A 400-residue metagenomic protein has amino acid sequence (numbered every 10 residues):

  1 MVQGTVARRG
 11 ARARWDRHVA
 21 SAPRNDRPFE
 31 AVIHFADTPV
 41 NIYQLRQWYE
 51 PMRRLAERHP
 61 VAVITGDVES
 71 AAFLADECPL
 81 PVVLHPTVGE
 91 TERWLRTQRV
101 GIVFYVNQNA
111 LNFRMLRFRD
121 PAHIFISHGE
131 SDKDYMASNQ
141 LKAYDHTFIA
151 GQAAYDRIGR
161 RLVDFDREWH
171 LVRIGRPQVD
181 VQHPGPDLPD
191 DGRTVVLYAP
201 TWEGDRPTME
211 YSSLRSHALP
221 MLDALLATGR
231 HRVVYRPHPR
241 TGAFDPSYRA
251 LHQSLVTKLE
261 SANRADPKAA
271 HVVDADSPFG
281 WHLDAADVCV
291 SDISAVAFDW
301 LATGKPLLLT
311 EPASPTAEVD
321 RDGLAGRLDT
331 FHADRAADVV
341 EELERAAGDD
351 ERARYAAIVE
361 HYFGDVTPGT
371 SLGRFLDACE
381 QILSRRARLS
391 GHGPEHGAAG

Functional and structural regions predicted by a protein language model:
V2-W15, A143-S216: A nucleotide-sugar donor-handling region in carbohydrate enzymes
A13-T38: Nucleotide-activated donor-dependent transferases that construct or modify glycoconjugates
A36-I42, R46-V179: Active-site and donor-binding regions of nucleotide-sugar-utilizing enzymes
V40-R54, H59, V179-T257, G364-G373 (+1 more regions): Conserved catalytic-core segment of nucleotide-activated headgroup transferases in glycan assembly
I124-F125, D276-E318: A donor-sugar binding/catalytic signature common to diverse glycosyltransferases and related nucleotide-sugar
Y248-S294: Donor nucleotide-activated moiety binding/catalytic core segment of transferases that use nucleotide-activated donors
D322-E342: Change "using UDP/GDP/dTDP sugars" to "using nucleotide sugars
E341, R345-G400: C-terminal amphipathic helix plus adjacent low-complexity, charged tail appended to glycosyltransferase catalytic
